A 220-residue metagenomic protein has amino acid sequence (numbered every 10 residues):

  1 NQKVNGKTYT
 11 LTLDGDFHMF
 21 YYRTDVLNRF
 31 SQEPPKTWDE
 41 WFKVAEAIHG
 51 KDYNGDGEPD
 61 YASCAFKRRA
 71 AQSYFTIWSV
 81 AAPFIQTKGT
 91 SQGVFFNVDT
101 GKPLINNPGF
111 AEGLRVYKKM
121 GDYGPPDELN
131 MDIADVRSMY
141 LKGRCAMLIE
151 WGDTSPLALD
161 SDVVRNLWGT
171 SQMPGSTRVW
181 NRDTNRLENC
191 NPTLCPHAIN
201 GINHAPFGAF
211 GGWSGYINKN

Functional and structural regions predicted by a protein language model:
Q2-L13, H18, F42-K102, G143-C145: Extracytoplasmic/periplasmic solute-binding protein
G6, R29-F30, D122, S161-N220: Extracytoplasmic/periplasmic substrate-recognition and gating elements
K7, R29-E33, K102, K118-D132 (+2 more regions): A local structural motif
H18-Y22, G215-I217: Short glycine- and hydrophobic/aromatic-rich loop-to-beta-strand nucleating segment in the catalytic cores
D25-V26: Short, well-ordered alpha-helical scaffold segment located in the soluble/lumenal catalytic or ligand-binding core
W38-V44, D127-K142, G175: Short helix-initiation/N-cap motifs at beta->coil->alpha
A45-A47, G89-N130, Q172-R178, N189-I199: Glycine-centered hinge/linker elements that transmit conformational signals in sensory and ligand-binding systems
A146-W151, G169-T170: Paired acidic/hydrophobic, glycine-rich loop segments that form the ligand-binding mouth/hinge of periplasmic-binding
